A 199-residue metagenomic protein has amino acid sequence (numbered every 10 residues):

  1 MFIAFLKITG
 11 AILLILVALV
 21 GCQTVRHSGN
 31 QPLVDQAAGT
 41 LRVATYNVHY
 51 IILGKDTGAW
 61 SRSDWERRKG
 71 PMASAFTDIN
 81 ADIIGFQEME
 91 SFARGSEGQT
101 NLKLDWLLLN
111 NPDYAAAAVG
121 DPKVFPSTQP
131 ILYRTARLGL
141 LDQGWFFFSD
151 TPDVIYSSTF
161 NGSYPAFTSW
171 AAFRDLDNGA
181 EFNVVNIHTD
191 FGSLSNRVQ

Functional and structural regions predicted by a protein language model:
M1-G10: Bacterial N-terminal signal peptides that target proteins for export
T9-L19: Bacterial N-terminal signal peptides
V20-N110, D121-P126: N-terminal, active-site-proximal structural segment of metallo-dependent hydrolase catalytic domains
G29, L33-D35, M89-E181: Structured beta-strand-rich core segments of catalytic domains in phosphoester-bond hydrolases
T40-D56, L141-F146, W170, E181-F191: Active-site-proximal beta-strand elements of phosphoester/diester hydrolases
T45-K69, S149-Y164, D190, L194-S195: Acidic/histidine-rich helix-loop elements that form or flank divalent-metal/phosphate-binding sites at the catalytic
R197-Q199: Short, intrinsically disordered, charge-balanced linker/junction segments flanking boundaries in proteins
